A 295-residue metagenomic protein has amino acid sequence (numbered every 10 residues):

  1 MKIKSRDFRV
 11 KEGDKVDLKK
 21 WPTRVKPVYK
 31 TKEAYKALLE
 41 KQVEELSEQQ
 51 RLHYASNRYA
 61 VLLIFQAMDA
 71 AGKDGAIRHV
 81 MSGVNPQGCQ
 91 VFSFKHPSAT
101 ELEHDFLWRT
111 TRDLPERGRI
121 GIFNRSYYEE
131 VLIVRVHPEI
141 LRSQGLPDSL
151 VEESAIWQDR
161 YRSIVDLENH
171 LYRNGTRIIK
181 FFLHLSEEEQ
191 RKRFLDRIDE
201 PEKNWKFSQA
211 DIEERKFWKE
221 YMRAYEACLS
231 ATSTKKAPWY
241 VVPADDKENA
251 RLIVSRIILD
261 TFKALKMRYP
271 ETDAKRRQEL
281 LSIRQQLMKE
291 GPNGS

Functional and structural regions predicted by a protein language model:
M1-S295: Flexible, compositionally biased loop and terminal segments
